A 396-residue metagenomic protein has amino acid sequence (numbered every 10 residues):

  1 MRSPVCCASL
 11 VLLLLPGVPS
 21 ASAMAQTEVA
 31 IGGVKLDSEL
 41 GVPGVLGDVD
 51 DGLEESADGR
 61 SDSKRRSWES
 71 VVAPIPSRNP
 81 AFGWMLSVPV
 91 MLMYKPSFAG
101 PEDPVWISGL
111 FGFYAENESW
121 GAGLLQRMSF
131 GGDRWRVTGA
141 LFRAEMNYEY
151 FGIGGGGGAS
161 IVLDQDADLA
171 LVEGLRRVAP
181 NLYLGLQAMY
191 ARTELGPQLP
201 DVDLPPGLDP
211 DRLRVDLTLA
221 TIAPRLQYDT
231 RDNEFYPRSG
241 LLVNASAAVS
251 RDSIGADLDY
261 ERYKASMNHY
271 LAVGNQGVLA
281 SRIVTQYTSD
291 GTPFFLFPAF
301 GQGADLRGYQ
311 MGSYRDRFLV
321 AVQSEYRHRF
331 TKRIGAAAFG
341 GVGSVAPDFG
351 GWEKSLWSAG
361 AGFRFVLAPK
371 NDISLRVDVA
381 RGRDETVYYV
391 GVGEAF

Functional and structural regions predicted by a protein language model:
M1-P4: Positively charged n-region of N-terminal signal peptides that target proteins for export
C7-V18: Bacterial N-terminal signal peptides
A23-A73, S77: N-terminal periplasmic/intermembrane-space "pro-region" immediately following the signal or transit peptide
D48, G52, G59, P210-R212 (+3 more regions): C-terminal outer-membrane beta-barrel translocator/porin domains of Gram-negative envelope proteins and their
S61-V72, P76-T218, I373-S374, A380-F396: Gram-negative/organellar outer-membrane beta-barrel architecture
S70-V72, L86-V88, W120-L124, D168-V172 (+9 more regions): Hydrophobic, lipid-facing positions within transmembrane beta-strands of outer-membrane proteins
V72-P74, V90, S108-G112, V137-L141 (+9 more regions): Membrane-embedded beta-strand positions of outer-membrane beta-barrel proteins
L226, I283, G350-L356, V366-F396: Predominantly the C-terminal beta-signal and adjacent terminal strand-loop region of outer-membrane beta-barrel
